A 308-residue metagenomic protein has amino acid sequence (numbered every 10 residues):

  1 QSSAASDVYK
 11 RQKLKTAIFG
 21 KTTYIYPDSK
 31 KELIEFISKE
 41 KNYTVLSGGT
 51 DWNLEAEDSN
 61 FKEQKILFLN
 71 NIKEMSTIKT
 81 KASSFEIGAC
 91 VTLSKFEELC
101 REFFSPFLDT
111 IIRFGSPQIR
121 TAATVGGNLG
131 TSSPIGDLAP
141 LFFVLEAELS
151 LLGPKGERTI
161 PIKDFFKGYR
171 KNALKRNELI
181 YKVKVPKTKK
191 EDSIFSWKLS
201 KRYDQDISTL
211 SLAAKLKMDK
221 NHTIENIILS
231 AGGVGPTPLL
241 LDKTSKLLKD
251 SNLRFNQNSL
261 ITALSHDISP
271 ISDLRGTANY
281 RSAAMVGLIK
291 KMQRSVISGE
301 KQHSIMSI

Functional and structural regions predicted by a protein language model:
Q1-A5, Y9: Single conserved hydrophobic/aromatic residue that forms the stacking wall/gate of nucleotide- or nucleobase-binding
L14-K41, N70-R113, L149, P154: N-terminal glycine-rich flavin-associated loop
D28, S47, N53-K81, I87-G88 (+3 more regions): Structural signature of FAD isoalloxazine-binding scaffolds in flavoprotein oxidoreductases
D28-N42, F103-T124, E191, N258-S269 (+1 more regions): Short, hydrophobic/aliphatic alpha-helical segments
L46-D51, A231-V234, G276-T277: Glycine-rich beta-strand-to-loop/alpha-helix junction loops that act as flexible
S84, L93, K217-I271: A hydrophobic, small-residue-rich beta->alpha segment in the mid-to-C-terminal subdomain of diverse proteins
E157-G235: Structured beta-strand/loop patches that form or line metal/cofactor-binding pockets in enzymes
